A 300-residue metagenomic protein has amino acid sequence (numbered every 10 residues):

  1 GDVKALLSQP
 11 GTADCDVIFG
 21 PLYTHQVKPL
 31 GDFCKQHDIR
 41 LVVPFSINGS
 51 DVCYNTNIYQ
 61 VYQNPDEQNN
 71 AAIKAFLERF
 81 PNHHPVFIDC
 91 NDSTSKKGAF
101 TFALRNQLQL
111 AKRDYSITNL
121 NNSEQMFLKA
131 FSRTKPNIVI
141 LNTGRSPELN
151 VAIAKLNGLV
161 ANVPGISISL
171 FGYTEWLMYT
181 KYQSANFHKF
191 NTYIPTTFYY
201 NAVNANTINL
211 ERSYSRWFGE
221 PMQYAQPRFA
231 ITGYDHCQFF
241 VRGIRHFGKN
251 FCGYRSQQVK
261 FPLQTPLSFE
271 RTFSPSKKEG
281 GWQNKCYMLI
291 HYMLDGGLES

Functional and structural regions predicted by a protein language model:
G1-S300: Extracytosolic ligand-binding ectodomains
